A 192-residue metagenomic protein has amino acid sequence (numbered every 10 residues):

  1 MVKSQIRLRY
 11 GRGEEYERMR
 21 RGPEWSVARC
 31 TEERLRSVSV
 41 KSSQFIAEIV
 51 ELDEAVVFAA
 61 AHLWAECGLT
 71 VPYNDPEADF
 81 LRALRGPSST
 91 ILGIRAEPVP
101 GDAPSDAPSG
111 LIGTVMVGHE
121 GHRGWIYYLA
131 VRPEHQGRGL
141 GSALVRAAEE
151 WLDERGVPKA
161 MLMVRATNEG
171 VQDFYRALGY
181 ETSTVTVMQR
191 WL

Functional and structural regions predicted by a protein language model:
M1-Y10, E15: Extreme N-terminal basic, low-complexity initiation segments that serve as generic localization/processing leaders
L8, E17-M19, V27-A55: Conserved N-terminal entry element of GNAT/NAT acetyltransferase domains
Y10-R12, R21, A28, E32 (+2 more regions): Intrinsically disordered, low-complexity terminal tails and inter-domain linkers enriched for S/T/G/P/D/E
Q44, E51-Y128, R132, V145-A147 (+3 more regions): Acetyl-CoA-dependent GNAT
P133, L162-V171, Q189-L192: Conserved beta-strand-loop-alpha-helix junction that forms the acyl-donor binding cleft
G139-G141: Conserved G/P- and acidic residue-centered "switch" motifs that form tight phosphate/ATP-binding loops in soluble
L152-V164: Conserved GNAT acetyl-CoA-binding A-motif
Y175, Y180: Conserved active-site tyrosine of GNAT-family acetyltransferases
